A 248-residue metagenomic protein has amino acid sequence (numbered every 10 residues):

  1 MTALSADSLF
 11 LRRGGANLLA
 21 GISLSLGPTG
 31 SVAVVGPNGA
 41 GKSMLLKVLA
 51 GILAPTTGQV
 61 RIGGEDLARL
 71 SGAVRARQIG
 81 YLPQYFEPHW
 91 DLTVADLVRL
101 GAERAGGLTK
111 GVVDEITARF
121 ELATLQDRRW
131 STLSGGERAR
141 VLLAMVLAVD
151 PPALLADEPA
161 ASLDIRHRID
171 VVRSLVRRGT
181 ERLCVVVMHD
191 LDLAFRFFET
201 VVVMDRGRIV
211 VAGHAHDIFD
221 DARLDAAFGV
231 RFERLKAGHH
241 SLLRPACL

Functional and structural regions predicted by a protein language model:
V35-P37: The feature captures the beta-strand-to-loop junction immediately N-terminal to the Walker
A50: Helix-to-loop junction immediately C-terminal to a conserved catalytic motif
G58-D66, R75: Conserved ABC transporter NBD signature motif
K110-L125: Conserved ABC ATPase "signature" region
R129-L133, E137: Conserved ABC ATPase signature
L154-E158: Catalytic Walker B motif of ABC-type/P-loop ATPase nucleotide-binding domains
